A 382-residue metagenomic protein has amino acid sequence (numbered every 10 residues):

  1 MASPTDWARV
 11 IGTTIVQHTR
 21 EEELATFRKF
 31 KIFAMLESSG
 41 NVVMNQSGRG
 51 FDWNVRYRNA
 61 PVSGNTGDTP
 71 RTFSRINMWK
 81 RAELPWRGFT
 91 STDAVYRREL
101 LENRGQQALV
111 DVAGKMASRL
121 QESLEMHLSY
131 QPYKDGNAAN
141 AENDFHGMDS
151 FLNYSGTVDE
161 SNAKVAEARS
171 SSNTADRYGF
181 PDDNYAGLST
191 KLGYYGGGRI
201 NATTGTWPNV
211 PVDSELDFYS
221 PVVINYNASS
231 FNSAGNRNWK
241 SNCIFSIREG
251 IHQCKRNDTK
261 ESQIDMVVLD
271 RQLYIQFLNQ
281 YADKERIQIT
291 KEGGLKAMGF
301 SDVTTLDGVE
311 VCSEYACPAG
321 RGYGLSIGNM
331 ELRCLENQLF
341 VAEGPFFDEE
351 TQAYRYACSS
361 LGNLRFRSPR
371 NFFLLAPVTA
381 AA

Functional and structural regions predicted by a protein language model:
A2-Y57, A82-A382: Core alpha/beta structural scaffold of self-assembling particle/tube/pore-forming proteins
N54-W79: N-terminal low-complexity, intrinsically disordered segments
